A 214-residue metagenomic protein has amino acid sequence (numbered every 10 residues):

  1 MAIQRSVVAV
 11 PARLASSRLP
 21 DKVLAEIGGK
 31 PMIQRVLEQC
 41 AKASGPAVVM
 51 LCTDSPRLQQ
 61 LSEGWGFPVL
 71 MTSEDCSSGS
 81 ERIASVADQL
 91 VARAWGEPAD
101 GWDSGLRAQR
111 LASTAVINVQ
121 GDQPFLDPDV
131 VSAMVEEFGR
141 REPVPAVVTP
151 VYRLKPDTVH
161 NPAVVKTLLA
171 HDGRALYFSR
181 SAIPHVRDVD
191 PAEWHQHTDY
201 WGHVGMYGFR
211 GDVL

Functional and structural regions predicted by a protein language model:
I3-T53: N-terminal glycine-rich phosphate-binding loop and ensuing alpha1 helix
V8, V49-L51, V116, V147-V148 (+1 more regions): Hydrophobic/aromatic residues located in beta-strands of well-ordered beta-sheets within soluble catalytic
P11, N118-Q120, P150-V151: Short beta-strand segments
G29, T72-E74, G121, L169 (+2 more regions): Active-site donor-binding loop signature of nucleotide-sugar glycosyltransferases
K42, M50, P56-E136: Short phosphate-binding loop-to-helix
P46, L111-S113, E142-P145: Short, high-confidence coil segments that cap the C-terminus of an alpha-helix and link into the following beta-strand
L126-L214: Conserved core of the sugar-phosphate nucleotidyltransferase
